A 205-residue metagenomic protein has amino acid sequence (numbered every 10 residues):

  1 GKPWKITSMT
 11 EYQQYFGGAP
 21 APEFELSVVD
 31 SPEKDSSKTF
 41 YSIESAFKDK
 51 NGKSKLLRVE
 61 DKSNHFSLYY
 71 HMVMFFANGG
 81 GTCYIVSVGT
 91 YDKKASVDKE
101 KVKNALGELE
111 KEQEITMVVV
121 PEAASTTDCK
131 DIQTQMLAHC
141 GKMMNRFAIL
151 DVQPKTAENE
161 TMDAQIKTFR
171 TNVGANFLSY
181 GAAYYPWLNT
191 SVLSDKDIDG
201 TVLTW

Functional and structural regions predicted by a protein language model:
G1-W205: Surface-exposed assembly/interface segments
